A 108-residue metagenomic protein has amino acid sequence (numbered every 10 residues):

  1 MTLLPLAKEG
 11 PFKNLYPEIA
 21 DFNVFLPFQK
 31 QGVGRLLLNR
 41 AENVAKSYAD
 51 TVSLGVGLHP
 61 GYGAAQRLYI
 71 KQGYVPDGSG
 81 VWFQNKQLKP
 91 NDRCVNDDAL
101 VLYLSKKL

Functional and structural regions predicted by a protein language model:
M1-L26, L38-N39, V44-A45, K107-L108: Acetyl-CoA-dependent GNAT
A7, F28, L58-P60, G80 (+1 more regions): Short, flexible active-site-adjacent loop segments at beta-strand->alpha-helix junctions, enriched in small/polar
E18, Q66-G73: Conserved N-terminal glycine/acidic-rich loop preference
F25-L36, H59-A64: Conserved glycine-rich acetyl-CoA-binding loop
G32, A49, G73: Short glycine-rich hinge loops at helix-strand junctions in the catalytic core of two-component histidine kinases
A45-L58: Conserved GNAT acetyl-CoA-binding A-motif
G55-G57, I70, V75-R93: Conserved catalytic-core motifs of GNAT/GCN5-like acyltransferases
D97-Y103: Short hydrophobic/aromatic beta-strand or adjacent loop that forms the aromatic wall/cage of a ligand/substrate-binding
